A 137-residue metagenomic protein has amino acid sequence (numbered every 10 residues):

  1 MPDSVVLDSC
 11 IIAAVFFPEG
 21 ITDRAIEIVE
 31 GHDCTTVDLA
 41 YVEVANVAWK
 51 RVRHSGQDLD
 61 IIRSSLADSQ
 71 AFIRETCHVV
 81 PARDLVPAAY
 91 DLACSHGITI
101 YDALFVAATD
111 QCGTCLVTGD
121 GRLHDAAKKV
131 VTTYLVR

Functional and structural regions predicted by a protein language model:
M1-L39, H54-S64: Short, well-structured N-terminal submotif of metal-dependent ribonuclease cores
M1-S4, V37, V79, L85 (+2 more regions): Acidic, PIN/NYN-like endoribonuclease modules and their adjacent C-terminal/linker elements
D8, D102, D120: Acidic active-site catalytic centers that drive phospho-/nucleotidyl reactions and related ester hydrolyses
R24, E43, A88, D125-A126: Phosphate- and divalent-cation-binding pockets in alpha/beta enzyme and binding domains that engage nucleotide-derived
L39-V42, L104: Aromatic- and histidine-enriched alpha-helix N-cap/loop-to-helix transition segments that scaffold the rims
N46-R53, D110-Q111: Short glycine/serine- and small hydrophobic-enriched flexible loop segments
R63-S95: Acidic catalytic patch
